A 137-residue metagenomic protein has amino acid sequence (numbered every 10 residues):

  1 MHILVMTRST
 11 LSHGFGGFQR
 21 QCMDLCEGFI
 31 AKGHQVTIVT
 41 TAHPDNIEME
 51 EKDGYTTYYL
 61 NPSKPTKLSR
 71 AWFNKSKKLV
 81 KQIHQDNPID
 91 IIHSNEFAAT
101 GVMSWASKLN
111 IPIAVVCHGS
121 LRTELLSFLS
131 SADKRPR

Functional and structural regions predicted by a protein language model:
M1-F15: Nucleotide-activated donor-dependent transferases that construct or modify glycoconjugates
I3, I91, S107-D133: Active-site proximal beta-strand in glycosyltransferases
R8-S9, A31-L68: N-terminal strand-loop element at the rim of the active site of nucleotide-sugar-dependent glycosyltransferases
G16-G17, E48-K52, W105-A106, L125-L129: Short aromatic-enriched loop/helix-cap "lid" or pocket-rim segments at secondary-structure transitions that line
G17-I30: Short amphipathic alpha-helix
N46, A99-M103: Short, well-ordered alpha-helical microsegments
D53-H84, S131-R137: A short, charged, and often flexible helix/loop element on the N-terminal side of the glycosyltransferase catalytic
S94-A99, C117: Short His-centered aromatic/hydrophobic patch
